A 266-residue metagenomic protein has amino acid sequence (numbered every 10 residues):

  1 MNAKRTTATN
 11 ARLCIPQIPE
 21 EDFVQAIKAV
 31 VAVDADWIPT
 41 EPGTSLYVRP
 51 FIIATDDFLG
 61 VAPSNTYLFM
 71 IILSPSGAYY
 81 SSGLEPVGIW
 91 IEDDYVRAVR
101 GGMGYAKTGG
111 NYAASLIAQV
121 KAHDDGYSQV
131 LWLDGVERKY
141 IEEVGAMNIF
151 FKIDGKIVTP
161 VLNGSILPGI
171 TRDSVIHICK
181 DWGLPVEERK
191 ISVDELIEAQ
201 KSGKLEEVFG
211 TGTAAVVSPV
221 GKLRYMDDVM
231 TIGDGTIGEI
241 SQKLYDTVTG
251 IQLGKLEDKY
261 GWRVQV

Functional and structural regions predicted by a protein language model:
M1-E21, Q25-A26, F58-V266: Helix-start/capping segments and mature chain N-termini
T7-I53: Hydrophobic alpha-helical hairpins/lids featuring a short glycine-rich hinge
